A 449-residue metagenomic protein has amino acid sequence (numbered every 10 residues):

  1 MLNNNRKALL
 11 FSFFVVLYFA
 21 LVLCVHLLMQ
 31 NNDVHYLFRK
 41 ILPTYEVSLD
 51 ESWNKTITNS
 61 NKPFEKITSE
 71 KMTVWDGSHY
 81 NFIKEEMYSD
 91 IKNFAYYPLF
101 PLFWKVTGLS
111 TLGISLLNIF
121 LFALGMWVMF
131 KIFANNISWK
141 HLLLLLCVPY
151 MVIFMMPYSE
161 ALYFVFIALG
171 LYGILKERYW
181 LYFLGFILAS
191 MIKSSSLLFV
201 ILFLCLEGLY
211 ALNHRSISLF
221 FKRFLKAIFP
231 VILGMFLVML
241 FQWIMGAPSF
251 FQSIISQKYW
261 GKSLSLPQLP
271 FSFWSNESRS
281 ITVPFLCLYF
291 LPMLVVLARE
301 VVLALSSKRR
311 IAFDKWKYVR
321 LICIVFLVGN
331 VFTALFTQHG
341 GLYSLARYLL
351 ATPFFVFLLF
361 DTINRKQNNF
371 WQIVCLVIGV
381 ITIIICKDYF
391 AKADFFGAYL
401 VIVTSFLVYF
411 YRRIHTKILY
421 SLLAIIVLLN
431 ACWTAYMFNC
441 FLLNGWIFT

Functional and structural regions predicted by a protein language model:
F19-R39, M72-T73, F199-R215, F220-A304 (+2 more regions): Membrane-lumen/periplasm interface segments of specific transmembrane helices in polyprenyl phosphate-linked
K71-L109: Short hydrophobic/aromatic helix or loop-helix immediately within or flanking a transmembrane segment in polytopic
V106, L112-N136, V295-R299: Transmembrane-helix motifs of polytopic, lipid-linked glycan transferases
L112, M129-M151, V165, V325: Transmembrane-helix signature of polytopic, membrane-embedded enzymes that assemble or transfer cell-envelope glycans
M126-W127, R279-K317, V331-L335, P353-D361 (+1 more regions): Hydrophobic, aromatic-rich transmembrane alpha-helices and their immediate juxtamembrane boundary segments
V128, C147, L162-L181, F355-L358: Specific aromatic-rich, kink-prone transmembrane helix
L146, A168-Y172, W180-C205, P230-L233 (+1 more regions): Membrane-interface alpha helices of multi-pass inner-membrane proteins
M155-L162, L345-A346: Short acidic/glycine- and proline-prone juxtamembrane loop motifs at membrane-interface regions of multi-pass membrane
